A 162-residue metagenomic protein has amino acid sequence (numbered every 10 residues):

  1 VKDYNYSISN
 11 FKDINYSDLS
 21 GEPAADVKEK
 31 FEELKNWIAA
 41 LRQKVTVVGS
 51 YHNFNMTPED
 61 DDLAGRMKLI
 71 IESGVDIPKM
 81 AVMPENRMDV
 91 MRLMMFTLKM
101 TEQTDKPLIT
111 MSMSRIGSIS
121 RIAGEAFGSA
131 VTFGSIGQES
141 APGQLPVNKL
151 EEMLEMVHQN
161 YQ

Functional and structural regions predicted by a protein language model:
D3-Q162: Catalytic alpha/beta core domains of metabolic enzymes, predominantly
